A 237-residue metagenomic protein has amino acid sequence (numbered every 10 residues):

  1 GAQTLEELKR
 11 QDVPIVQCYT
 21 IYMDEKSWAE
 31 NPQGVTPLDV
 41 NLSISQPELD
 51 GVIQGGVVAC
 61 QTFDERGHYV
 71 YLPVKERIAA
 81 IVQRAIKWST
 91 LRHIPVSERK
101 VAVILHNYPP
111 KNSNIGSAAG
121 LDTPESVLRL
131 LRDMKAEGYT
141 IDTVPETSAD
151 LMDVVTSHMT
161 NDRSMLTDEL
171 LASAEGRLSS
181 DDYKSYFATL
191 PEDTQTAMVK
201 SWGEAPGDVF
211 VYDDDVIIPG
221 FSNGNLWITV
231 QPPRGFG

Functional and structural regions predicted by a protein language model:
G1-G237: An N-terminal assembly and electron-transfer interface module characteristic of large anaerobic redox and radical
